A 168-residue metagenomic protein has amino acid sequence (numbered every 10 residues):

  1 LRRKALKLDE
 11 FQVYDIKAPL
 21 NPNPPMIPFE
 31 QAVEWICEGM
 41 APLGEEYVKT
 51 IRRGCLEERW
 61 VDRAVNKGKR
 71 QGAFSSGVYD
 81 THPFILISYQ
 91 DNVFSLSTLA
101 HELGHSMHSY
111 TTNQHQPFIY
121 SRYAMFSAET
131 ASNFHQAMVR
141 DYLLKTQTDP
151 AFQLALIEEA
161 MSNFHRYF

Functional and structural regions predicted by a protein language model:
L1-F168: Cation-handling catalytic/transport regions enriched in His/Asp/Glu
